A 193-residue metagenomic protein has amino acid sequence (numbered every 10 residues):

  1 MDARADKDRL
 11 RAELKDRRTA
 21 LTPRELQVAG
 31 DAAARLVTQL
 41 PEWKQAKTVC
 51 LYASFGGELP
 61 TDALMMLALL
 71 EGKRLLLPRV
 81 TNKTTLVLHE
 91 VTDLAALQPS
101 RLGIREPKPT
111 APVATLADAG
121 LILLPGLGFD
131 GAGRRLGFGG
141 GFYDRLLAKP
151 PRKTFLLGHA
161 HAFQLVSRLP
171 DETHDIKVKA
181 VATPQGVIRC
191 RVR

Functional and structural regions predicted by a protein language model:
M1-A5, R9, D16-A20, K108 (+3 more regions): Surface-exposed, charge/polar-rich loops and edge strands
D2-D118: N-terminal active-site beta-alpha-beta segment that forms phosphate/nucleotide-binding and substrate-recognition loops
F55-G57, L127-G131: Short glycine-rich anion-binding loops that position phosphate/pyrophosphate groups of nucleotides and phosphorylated
R105, P125-G128: A structured binding-face within diverse protein domains that lines the active/interaction site
